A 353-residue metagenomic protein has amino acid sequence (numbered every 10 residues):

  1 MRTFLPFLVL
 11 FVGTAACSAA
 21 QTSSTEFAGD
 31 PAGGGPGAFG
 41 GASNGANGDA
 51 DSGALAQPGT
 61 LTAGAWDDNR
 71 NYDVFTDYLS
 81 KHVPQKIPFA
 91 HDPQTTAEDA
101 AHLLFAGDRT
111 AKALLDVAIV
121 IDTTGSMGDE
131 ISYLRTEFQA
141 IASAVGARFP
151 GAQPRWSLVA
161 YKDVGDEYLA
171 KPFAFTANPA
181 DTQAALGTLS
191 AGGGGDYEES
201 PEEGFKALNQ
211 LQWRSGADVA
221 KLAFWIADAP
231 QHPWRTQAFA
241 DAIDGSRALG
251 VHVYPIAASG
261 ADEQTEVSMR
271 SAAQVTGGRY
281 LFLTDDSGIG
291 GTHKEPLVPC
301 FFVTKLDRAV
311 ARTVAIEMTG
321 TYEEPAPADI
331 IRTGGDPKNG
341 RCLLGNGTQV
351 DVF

Functional and structural regions predicted by a protein language model:
M1-F4: Positively charged n-region of N-terminal signal peptides that target proteins for export
P6-L10: Hydrophobic helical h-region of N-terminal Sec-dependent signal peptides in bacterial secretory/periplasmic proteins
T14-A16: C-terminal motif of bacterial Sec signal peptides marking the signal peptidase cleavage site
S18-F353: Divalent cation-coordinating acidic motifs and surrounding scaffolds that mediate Ca2+/Mg2+/Mn2+/Zn2+-dependent binding
